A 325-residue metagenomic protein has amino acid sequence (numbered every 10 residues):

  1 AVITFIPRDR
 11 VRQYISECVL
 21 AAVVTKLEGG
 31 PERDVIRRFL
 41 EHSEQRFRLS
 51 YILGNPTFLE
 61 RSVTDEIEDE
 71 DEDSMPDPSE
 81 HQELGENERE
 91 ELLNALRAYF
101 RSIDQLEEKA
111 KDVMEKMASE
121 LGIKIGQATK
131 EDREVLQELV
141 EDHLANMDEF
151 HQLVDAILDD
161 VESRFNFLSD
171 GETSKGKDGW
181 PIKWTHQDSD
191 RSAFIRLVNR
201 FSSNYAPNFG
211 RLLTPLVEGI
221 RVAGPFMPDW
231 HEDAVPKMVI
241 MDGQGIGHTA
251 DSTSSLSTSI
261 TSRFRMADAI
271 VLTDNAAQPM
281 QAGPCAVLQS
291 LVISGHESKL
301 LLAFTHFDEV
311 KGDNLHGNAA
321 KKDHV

Functional and structural regions predicted by a protein language model:
A1-V325: Globular "head" domains of long coiled-coil molecular machines
